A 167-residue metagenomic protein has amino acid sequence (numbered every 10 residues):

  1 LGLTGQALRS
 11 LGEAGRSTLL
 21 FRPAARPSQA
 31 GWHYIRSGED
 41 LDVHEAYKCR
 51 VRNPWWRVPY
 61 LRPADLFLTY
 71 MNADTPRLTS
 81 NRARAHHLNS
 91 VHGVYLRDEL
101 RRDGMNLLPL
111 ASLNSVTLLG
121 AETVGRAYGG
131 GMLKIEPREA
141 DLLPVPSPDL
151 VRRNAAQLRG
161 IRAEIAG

Functional and structural regions predicted by a protein language model:
L1-E164: Polybasic, glycine- and aromatic-enriched phosphate-binding surface used to engage nucleic acids
